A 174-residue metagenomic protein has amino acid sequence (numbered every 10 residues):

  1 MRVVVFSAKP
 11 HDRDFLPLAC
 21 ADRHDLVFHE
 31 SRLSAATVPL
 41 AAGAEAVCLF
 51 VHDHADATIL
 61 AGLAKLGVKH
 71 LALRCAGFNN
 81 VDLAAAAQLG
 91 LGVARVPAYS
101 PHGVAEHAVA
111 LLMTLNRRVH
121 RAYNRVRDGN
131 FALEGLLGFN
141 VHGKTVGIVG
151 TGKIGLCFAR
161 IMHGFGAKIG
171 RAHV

Functional and structural regions predicted by a protein language model:
M1-A44: N-terminal glycine-/charge-rich "phosphate-binding" loop or analogous flexible N-terminal tail
A8-H11, E30-S34, V51-A55, C75-F78 (+1 more regions): Short beta->alpha connector loops
P17-L18, V38-P39, A84, L137-F139 (+1 more regions): Short secondary-structure boundary/capping segments
D25-H29, A94, G170: General small-molecule cofactor/ligand-binding pocket signal
V27-L33, V51-H52, R125-E134: Short gly/ser/thr-rich secondary-structure transition/capping motifs
E45-Y123, G135-G138: Phosphate/diphosphate ligand-binding glycine-rich loop within oxidoreductases
E134-H173: Rossmann-like dinucleotide/phosphate-binding beta-alpha-beta segment
